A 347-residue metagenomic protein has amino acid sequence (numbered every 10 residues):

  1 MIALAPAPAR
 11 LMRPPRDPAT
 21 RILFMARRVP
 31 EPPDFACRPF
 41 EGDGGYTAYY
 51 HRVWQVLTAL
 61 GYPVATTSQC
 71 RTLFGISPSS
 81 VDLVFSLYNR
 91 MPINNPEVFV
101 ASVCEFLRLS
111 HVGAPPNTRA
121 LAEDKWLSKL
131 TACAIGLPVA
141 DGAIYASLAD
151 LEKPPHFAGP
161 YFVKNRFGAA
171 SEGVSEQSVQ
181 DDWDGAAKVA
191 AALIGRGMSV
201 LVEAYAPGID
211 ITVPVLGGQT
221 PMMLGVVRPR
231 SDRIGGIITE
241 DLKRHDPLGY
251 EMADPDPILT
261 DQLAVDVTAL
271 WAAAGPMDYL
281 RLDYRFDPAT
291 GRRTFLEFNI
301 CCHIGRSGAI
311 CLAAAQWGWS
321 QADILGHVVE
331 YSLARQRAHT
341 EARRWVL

Functional and structural regions predicted by a protein language model:
M1-H111, N117, A122, L127 (+3 more regions): ATP-binding N-terminal substructure of ATP-dependent carboxylate-amine bond-forming enzymes
R16-M25, S79, R119-L201, P207-G208 (+1 more regions): Active-site nucleotide/adenylate-binding loops and adjacent lid/helix of ATP-dependent enzymes
P33-R38, E172-S175, G308-C311: Short acidic, glycine/proline-rich loop/turn micro-motifs
V64, S110-H111, V139, Y161 (+1 more regions): Hydrophobic beta-strand scaffold residues
S77-V81, H156-A158, G217-G218, P288-T294: A short, glycine/Asx- and small/polar-enriched loop/turn that sits immediately N-terminal to a beta-strand
D182-V265, R292-T294: Phosphate-binding site of ATP-dependent enzymes
A204, V213-V215, W271-R306, A314 (+1 more regions): Conserved metal-phosphate-binding beta-hairpin within the catalytic cores of diverse ATP-dependent phosphoryl-transfer
R228-L280, L312-L347: Active-site "cap" helix and flanking loop/linker of ATP-utilizing ligase/carboxylase catalytic domains
